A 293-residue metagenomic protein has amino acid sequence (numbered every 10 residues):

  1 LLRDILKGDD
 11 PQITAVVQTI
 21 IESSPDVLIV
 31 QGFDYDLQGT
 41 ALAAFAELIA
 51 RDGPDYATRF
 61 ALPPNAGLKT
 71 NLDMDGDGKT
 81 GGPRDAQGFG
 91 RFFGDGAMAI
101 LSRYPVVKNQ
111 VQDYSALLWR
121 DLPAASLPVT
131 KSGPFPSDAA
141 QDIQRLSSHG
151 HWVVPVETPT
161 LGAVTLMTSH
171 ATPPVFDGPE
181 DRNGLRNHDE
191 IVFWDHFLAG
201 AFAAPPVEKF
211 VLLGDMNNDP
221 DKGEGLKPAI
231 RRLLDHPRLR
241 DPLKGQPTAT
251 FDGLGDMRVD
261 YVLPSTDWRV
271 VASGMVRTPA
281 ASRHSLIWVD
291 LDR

Functional and structural regions predicted by a protein language model:
L1-I100, P128-K131, A140-D142, T160-V164 (+1 more regions): N-terminal, active-site-proximal structural segment of metallo-dependent hydrolase catalytic domains
L1-R3, V111-S115, A163-P173: Active-site-proximal beta-strand elements of phosphoester/diester hydrolases
D10-T14, P134-V156, D189-F202: A Trp-anchored, charged/polar loop motif used as the substrate-binding/catalytic surface of acyl/ester-handling
I21-E22, A50-D55, R91-D95, R145-S148 (+5 more regions): Extracellular/periplasmic catalytic domains that process cell-envelope and extracellular macromolecules
G32-F33, A171, D215-N217: Active-site metal-binding loops of divalent metal-dependent hydrolases
D36-L42, K69-N71, V175-G178, D219-G225: Extracytoplasmic/secreted cell-surface and envelope-processing proteins
R103-K108, R145-H170, R293: Beta-strand-turn-beta hairpins that frame and shape the catalytic cleft of phosphate-ester-processing enzymes
P105-D113, N183-V211, M216-R293: Metal-dependent phosphoester-hydrolase catalytic domains
